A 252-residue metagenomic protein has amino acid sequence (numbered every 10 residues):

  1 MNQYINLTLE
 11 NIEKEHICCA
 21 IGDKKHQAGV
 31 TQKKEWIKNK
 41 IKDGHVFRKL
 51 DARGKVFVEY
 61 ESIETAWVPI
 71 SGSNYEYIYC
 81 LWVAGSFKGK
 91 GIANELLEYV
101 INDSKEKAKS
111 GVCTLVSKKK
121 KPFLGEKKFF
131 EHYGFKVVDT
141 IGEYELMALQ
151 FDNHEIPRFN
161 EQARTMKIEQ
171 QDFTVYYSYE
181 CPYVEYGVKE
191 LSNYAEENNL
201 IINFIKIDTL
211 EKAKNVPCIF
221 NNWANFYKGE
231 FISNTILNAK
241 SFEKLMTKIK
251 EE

Functional and structural regions predicted by a protein language model:
M1-D51, E161-Q162, Q171, C181-Y183 (+2 more regions): Short amphipathic alpha-helix that is part of the acyltransferase structural core
K42-E59, N225-E230: Conserved beta-hairpin
K49, R53-T65, Y77, W82: Conserved beta-strand in the GNAT
V83, G89-S104: Conserved acetyl-CoA-binding loop-helix of GNAT-fold acetyltransferases
S104-K121: Conserved GNAT acetyl-CoA-binding A-motif
L115, E131-A148, I232: Conserved catalytic-core motifs of GNAT/GCN5-like acyltransferases
G142-T165: C-terminal "cap" of GNAT-fold acetyltransferases
K228-E252: Non-catalytic, surface beta->alpha helical segment in thiol-disulfide oxidoreductase systems
